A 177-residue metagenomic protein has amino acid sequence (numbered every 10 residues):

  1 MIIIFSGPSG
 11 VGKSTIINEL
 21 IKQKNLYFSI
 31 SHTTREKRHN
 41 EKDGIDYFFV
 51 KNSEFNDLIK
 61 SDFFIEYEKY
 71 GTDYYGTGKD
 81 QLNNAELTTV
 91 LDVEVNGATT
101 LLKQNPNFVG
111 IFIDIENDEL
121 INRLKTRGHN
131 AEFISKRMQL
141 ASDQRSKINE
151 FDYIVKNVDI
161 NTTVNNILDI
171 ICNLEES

Functional and structural regions predicted by a protein language model:
F5: Hydrophobic anchor at the beta1->P-loop junction of P-loop NTPases
P8: P-loop (Walker A) phosphate-binding loop of NTP-binding proteins
K13: Conserved lysine of the Walker
I16-I17: Post-Walker A alpha-helix
K22-I30: Post-Walker A helix-loop "phosphate-sensing" segment adjacent to the P-loop in P-loop NTPases
T33-T89, N96: ATP-dependent small-molecule kinase phosphotransfer cores that center on conserved nucleotide phosphate-binding segments
V90-E94, K103-R127, K156: Conserved phosphate-donor/acceptor-positioning beta-strand/loop module used by diverse small-molecule
H129-I170: Small-molecule kinase domains that catalyze NTP-dependent phosphoryl transfer to phosphate-bearing small molecules
